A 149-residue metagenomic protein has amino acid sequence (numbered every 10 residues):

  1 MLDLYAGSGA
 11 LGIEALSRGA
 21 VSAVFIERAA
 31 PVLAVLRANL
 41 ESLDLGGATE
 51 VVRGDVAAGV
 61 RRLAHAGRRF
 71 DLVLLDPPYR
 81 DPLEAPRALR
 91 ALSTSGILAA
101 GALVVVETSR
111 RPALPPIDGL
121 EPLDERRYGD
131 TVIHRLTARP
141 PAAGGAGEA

Functional and structural regions predicted by a protein language model:
M1-A149: Class I S-adenosyl-L-methionine-dependent methyltransferase catalytic core
